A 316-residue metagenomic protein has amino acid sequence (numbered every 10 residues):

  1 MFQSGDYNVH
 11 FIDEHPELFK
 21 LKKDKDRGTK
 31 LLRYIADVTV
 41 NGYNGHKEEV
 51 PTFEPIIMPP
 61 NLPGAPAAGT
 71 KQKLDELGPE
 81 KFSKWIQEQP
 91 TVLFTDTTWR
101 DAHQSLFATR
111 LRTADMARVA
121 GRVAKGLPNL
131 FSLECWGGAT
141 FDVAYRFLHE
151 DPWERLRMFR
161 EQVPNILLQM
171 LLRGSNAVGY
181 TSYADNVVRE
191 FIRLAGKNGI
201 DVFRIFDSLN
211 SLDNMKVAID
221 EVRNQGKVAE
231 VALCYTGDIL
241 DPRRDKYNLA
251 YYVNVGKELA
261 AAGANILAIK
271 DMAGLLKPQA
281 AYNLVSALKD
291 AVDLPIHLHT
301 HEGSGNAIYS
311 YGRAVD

Functional and structural regions predicted by a protein language model:
M1-V178, Y183-D185, R193-G196: Non-catalytic terminal accessory/regulatory regions of metabolic enzymes
L32-I35, Q89-F94, L111-C135, Y145-L167 (+2 more regions): Alpha/beta enzyme core
